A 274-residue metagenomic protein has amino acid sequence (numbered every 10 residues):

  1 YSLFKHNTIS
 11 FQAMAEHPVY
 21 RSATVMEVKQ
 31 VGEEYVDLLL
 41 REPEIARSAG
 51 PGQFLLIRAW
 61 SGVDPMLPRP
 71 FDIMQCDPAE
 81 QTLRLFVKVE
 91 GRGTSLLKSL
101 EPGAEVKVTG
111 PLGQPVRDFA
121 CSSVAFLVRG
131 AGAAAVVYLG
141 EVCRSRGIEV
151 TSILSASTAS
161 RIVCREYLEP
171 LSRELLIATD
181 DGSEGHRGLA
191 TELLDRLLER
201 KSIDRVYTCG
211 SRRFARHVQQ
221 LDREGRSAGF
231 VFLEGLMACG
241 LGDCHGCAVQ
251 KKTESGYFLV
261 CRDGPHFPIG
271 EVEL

Functional and structural regions predicted by a protein language model:
Y1-A13: N-terminal amphipathic/basic-hydrophobic helices that include classical n-h-c signal peptides and signal-anchor
F11, A15-P102: Ferredoxin-reductase
V19, Y257-L274: Short, basic/aromatic-enriched C-terminal tail that caps enzymatic domains
E27, Q75, I177-T179, V231-L233 (+1 more regions): Structural signal for conserved beta-strand scaffold positions within catalytic alpha/beta enzyme cores
R92-L236: FNR/FR-type flavoprotein reductase catalytic core
R212, E234-P265: Local cysteine-cluster metal-coordination motifs and their immediate loop/turn environment, predominantly Fe-S cluster
